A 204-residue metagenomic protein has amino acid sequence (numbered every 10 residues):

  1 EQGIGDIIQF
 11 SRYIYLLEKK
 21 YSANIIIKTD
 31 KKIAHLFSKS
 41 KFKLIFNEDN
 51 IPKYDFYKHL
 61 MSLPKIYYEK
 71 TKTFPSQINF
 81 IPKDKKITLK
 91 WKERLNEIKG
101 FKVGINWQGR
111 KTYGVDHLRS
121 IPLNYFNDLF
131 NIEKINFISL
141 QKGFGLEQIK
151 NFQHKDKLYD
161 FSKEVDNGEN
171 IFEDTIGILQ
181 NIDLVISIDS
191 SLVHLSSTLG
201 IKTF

Functional and structural regions predicted by a protein language model:
E1-F204: Catalytic machinery of carbohydrate-active enzymes, primarily nucleotide-sugar-dependent glycosyltransferases
